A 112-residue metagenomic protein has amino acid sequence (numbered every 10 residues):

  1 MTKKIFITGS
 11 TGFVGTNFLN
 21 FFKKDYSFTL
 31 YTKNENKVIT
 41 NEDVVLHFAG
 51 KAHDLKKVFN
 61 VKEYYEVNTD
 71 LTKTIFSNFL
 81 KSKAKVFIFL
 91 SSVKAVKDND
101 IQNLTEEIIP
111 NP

Functional and structural regions predicted by a protein language model:
T2, E42, A84: Phosphate-coordination loops involved in phosphoryl transfer and adenosine-cofactor binding
T2-K24: N-terminal Rossmann NAD(P)H-binding glycine-rich loop of SDR-like oxidoreductase domains
T8, D43-F48, F89: Rossmann-fold scaffold of SDR-type NAD(P)-dependent oxidoreductases
G15, L55-K56, K97-D100: Glycine/Thr-rich phosphate-binding loops of Rossmann-like dinucleotide-binding domains
K23-T40, H53: Adenosine-cofactor binding site in Rossmann-like domains, unifying the SAM/SAH pocket of S-adenosylmethionine-dependent
F48-A52, S91-K94: Conserved NAD(P)H cofactor-binding loop of Rossmann-fold oxidoreductase domains
L55-L71, L104-P112: Short alpha-helical oligomerization interface
K73-P112: Conserved Rossmann-fold NAD(P)-dependent oxidoreductase catalytic core, especially the SDR/UDP-sugar
